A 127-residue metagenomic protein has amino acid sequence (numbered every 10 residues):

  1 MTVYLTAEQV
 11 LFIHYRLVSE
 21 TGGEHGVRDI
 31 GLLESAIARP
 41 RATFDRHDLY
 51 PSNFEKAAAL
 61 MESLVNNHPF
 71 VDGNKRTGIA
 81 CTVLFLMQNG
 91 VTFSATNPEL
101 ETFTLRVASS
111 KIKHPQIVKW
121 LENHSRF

Functional and structural regions predicted by a protein language model:
M1-F127: FIC/Doc superfamily catalytic core
